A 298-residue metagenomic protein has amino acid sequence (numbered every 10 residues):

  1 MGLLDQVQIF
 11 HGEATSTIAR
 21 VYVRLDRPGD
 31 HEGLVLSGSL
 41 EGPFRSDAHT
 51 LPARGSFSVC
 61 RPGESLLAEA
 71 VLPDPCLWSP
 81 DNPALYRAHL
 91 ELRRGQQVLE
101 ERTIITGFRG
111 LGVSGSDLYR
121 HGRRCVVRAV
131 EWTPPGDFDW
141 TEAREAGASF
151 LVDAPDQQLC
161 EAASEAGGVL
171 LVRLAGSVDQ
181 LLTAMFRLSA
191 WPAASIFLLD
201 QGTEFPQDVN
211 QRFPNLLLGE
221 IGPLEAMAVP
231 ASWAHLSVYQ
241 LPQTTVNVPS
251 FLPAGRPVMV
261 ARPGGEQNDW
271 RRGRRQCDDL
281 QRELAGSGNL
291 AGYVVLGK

Functional and structural regions predicted by a protein language model:
M1-K298: Secreted/periplasmic carbohydrate-active enzymes, especially glycoside hydrolases
